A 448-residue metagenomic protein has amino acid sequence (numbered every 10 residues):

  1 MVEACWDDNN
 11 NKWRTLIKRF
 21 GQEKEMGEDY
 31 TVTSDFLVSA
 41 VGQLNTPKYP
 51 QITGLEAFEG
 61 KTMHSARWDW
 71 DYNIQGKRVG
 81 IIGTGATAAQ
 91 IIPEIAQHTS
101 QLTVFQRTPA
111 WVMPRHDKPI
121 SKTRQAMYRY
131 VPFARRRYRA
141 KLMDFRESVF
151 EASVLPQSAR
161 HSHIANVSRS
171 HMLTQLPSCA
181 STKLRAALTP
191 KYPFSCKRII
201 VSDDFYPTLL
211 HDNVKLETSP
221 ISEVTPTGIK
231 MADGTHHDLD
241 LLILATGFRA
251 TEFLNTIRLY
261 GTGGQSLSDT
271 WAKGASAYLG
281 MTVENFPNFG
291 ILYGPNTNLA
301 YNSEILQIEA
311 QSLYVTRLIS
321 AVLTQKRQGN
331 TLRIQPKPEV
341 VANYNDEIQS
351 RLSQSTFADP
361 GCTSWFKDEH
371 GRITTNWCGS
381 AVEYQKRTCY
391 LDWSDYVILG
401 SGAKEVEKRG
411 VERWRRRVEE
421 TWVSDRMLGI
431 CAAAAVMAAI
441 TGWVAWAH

Functional and structural regions predicted by a protein language model:
M1-Q43: Feature captures the FAD/FMN-dependent oxidoreductase FAD-binding
M1-R14, D71, D212-A232: A conserved short coil-to-beta-strand element within the FAD-binding core of flavoproteins
R14-L16, K183-I200: Helix-loop-beta segment of a Rossmann-like dinucleotide-binding subdomain
E23-F36, N73-K77, A232-L241, A245: Core beta-strand elements of the Rossmann-like FAD/NAD(P) dinucleotide-binding domain in flavoenzyme oxidoreductases
L37-A180, V214, H237, S266 (+2 more regions): Rossmann-like dinucleotide-binding core of oxidoreductases
I52-T62, T227-G280: Central helical "cap/lid" subdomain
W111-P114, A126, P132-F133, R139-D144 (+3 more regions): C-terminal, flexible cofactor-proximal segment of oxidoreductases
